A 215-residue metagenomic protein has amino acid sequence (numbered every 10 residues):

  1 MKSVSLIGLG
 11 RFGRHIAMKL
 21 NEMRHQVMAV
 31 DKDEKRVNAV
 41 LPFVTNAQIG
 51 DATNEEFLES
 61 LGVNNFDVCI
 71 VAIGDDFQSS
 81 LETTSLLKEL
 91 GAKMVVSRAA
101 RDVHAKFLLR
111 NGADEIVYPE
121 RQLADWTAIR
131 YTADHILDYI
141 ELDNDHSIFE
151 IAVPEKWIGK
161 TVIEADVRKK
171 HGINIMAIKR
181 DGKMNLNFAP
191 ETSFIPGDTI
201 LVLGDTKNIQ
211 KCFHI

Functional and structural regions predicted by a protein language model:
M1-I215: Cytosolic regulatory regions of ion transport systems
